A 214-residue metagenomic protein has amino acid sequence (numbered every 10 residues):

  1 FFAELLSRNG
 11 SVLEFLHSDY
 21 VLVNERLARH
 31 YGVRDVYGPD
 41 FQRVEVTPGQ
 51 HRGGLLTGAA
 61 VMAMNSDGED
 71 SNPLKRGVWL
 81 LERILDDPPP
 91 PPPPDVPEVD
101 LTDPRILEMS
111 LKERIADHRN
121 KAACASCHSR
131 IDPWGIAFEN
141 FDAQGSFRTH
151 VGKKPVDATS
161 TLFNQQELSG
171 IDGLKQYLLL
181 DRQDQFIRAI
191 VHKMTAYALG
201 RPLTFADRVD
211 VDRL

Functional and structural regions predicted by a protein language model:
F1-A196, R208-L214: Active-site substrate-binding loop specific to GH73 endo-beta-N-acetylglucosaminidase modules in bacterial autolysins
Y197-P202: Core structural elements
